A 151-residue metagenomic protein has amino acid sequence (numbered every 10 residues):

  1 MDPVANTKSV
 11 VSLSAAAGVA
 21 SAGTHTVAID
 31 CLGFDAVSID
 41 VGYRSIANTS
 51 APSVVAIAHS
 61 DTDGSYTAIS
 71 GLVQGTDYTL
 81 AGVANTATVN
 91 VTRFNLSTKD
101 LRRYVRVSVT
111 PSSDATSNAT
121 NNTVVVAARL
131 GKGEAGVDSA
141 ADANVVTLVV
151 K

Functional and structural regions predicted by a protein language model:
M1-K151: Surface-exposed, low-hydrophobicity beta-strand/loop segments enriched in small/polar/acidic residues
